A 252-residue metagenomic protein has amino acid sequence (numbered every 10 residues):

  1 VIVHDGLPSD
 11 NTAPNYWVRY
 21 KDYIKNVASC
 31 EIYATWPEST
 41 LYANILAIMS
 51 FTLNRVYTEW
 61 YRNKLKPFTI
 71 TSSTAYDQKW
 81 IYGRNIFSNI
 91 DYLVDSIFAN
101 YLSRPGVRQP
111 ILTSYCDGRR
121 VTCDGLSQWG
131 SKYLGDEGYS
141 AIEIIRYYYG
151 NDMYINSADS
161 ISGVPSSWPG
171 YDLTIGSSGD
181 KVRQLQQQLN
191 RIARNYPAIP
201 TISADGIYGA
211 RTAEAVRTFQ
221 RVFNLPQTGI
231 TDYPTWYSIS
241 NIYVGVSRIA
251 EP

Functional and structural regions predicted by a protein language model:
V1-P252: Conserved, single-site charged/polar hotspot
